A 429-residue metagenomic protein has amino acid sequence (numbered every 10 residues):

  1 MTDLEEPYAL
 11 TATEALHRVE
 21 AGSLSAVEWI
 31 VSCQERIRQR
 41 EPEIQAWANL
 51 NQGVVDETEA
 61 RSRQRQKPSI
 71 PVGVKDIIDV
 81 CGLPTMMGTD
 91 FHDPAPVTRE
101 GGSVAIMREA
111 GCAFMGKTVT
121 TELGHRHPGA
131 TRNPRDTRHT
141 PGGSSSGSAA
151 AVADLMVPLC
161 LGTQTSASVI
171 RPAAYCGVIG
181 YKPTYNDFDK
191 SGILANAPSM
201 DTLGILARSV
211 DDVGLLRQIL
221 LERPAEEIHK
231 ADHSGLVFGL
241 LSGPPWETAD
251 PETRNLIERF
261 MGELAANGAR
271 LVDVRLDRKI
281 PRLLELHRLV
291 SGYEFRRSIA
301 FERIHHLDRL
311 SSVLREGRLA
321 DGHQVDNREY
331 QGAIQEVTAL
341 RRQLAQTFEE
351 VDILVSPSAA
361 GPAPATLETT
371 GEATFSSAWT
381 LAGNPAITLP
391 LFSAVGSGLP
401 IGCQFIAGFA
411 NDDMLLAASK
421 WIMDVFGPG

Functional and structural regions predicted by a protein language model:
M1-G53, A266-N267, P428: An N-terminal boundary/leader segment
D3, K67-M87, G235-V237, L289-A345 (+1 more regions): Short helix-loop capping/hinge segments that flank enzyme active sites or metal/cofactor-binding pockets
G22, K75, E109, A113 (+4 more regions): Glycine-rich, small-residue loops and helix-cap segments that act as flexible hinges at active-site edges
S23-V31, E252-R275, A300-H305, Y330-V351: Acyltransferase
Q52-A130: Acidic/His- and Gly-rich active-site-bordering loop/insert found across diverse amide/peptide-bond hydrolases
I78-P84, T202, I219-L286: Gly/Ser-rich, acidic/histidine-flanked active-site/gating loops
T85-P94, D250-P251, A363-T370: Glycine/threonine-rich flexible loop motifs
R99-L220, A382-S393, L399-G402: Short glycine/serine-rich loop segments
